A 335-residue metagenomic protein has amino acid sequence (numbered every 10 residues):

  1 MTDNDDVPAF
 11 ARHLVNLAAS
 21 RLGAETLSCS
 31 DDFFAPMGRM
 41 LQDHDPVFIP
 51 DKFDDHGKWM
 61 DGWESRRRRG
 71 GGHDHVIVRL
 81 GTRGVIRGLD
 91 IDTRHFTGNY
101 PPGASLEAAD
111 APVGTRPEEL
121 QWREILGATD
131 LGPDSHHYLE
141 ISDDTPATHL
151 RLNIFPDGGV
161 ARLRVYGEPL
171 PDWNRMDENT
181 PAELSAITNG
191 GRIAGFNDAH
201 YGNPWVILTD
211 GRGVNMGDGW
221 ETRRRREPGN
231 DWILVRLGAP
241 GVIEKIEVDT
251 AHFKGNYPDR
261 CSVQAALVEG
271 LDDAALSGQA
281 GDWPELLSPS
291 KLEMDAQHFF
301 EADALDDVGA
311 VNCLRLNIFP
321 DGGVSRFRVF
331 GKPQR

Functional and structural regions predicted by a protein language model:
T2-H75, H95-W232, G241-V242, H252-R335: Trp- and acidic/polar-enriched beta-sheet ligand-binding modules for extracellular glycan and matrix recognition
V76-V78, R87: General structural concept
L80, L234-A239: A short glycine/threonine-centered beta-strand motif
G84: Active-site-proximal cofactor/substrate-binding loop regions of enzyme domains
